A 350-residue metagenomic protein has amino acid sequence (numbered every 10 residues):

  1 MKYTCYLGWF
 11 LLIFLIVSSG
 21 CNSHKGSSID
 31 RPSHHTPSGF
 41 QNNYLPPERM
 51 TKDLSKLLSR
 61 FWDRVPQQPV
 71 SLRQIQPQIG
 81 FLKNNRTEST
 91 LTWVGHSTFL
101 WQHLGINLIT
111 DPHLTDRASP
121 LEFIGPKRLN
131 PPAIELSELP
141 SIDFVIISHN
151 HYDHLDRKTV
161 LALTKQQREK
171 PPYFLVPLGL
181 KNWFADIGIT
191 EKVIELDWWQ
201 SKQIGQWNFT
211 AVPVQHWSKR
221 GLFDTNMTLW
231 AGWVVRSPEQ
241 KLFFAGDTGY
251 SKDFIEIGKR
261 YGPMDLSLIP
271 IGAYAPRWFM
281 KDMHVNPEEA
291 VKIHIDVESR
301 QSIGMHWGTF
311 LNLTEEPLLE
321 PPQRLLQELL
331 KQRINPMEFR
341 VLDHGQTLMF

Functional and structural regions predicted by a protein language model:
M1-Y3: N-terminal secretory signal peptides that target proteins for export/translocation
C5-Y6, L12, S18-K127, P132-E138 (+3 more regions): Metallo-beta-lactamase
N22-Y44, L136-L139, D143-F144, H151 (+4 more regions): Cap/insert and terminal regions of metallo-dependent hydrolase folds
P66-R86, R168, P177-Q240, R324-Q346: Metallo-beta-lactamase
I79, L129-E135, R157-A162, T228-G232 (+2 more regions): A generic local structural motif
G95-S97, Y152, Q215-H216, T248-S251: Short beta->alpha connector loops
L114-P131, W217-T225, A275-H284: Acidic/histidine-rich helix-loop elements that form or flank divalent-metal/phosphate-binding sites at the catalytic
I124-L175, E191-K192, G262-L268: Active-site metal-binding motif and surrounding structural segment of the metallo-beta-lactamase
